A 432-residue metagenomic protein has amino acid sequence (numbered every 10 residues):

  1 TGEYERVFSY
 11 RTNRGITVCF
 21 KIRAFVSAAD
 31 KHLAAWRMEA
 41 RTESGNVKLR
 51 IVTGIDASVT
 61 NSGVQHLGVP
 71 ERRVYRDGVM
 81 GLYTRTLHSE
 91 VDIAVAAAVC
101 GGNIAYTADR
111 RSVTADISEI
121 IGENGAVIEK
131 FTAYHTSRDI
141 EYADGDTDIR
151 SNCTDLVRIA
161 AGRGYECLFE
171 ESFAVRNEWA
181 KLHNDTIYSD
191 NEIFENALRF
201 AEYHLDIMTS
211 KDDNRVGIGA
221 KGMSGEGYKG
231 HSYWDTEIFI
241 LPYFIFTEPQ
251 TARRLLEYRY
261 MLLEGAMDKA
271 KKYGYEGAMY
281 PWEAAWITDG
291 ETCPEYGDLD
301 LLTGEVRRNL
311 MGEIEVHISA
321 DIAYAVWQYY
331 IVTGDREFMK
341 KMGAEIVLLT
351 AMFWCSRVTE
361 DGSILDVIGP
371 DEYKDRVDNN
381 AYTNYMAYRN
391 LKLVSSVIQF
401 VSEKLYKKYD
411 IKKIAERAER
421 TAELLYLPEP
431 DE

Functional and structural regions predicted by a protein language model:
T1-Y228: Acidic/polar, glycine-enriched structural segments that form the non-catalytic walls/loops of the carbohydrate-binding
T12-G15, E43-G45, M208-D212, F246-R253 (+5 more regions): Secondary-structure transition/capping motifs at alpha-helix termini and the adjoining loop/turn into the next element
R23, R37-E39, V52-D56, E202 (+6 more regions): Short, well-ordered alpha-helical packing segments
K130, L198, E202, A415-Y426: Short amphipathic alpha-helical coiled-coil/interface segments
C167-I331: Substrate-binding groove/exosite segments of carbohydrate-active enzymes
K181-L182, T186-M208, D375-K404, P430-E432: Long, charged, mostly alpha-helical binding arms that flank functional sites
L205-T209, Q250-K271, G343-D361, A422-P430: Long, well-ordered core segments of solenoidal/helical folds
S224-W234, W282-E345, L349-R417, E423: The feature captures the catalytic groove of carbohydrate-active enzymes
